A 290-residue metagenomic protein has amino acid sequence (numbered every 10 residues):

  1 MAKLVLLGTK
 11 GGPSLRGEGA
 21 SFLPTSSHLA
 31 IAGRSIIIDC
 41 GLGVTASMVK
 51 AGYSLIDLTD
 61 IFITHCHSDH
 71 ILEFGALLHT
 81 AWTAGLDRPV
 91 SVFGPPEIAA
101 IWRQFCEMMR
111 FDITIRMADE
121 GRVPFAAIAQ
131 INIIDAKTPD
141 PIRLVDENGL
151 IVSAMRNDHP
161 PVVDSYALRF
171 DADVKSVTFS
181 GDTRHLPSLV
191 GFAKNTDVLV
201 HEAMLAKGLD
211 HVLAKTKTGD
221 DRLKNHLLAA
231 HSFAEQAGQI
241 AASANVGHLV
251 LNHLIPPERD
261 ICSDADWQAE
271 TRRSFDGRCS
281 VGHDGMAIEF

Functional and structural regions predicted by a protein language model:
M1-T178, R184, A265-F290: Binuclear metal-dependent hydrolase catalytic cores
A167, S176-T178, R184-H283: Cap/insert and terminal regions of metallo-dependent hydrolase folds
